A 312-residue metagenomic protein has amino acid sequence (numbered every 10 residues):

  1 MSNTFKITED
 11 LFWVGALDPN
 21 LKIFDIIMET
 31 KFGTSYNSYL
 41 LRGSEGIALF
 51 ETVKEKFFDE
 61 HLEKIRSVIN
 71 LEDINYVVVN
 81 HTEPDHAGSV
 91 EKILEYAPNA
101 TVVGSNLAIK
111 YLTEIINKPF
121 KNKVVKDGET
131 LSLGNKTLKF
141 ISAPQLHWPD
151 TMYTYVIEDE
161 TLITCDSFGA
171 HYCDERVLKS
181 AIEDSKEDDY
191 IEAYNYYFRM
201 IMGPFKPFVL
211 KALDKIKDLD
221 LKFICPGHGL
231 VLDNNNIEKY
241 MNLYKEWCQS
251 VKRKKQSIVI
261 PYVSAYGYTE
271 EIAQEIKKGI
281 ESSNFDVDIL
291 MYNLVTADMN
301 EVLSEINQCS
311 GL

Functional and structural regions predicted by a protein language model:
T4-S67, Y153-V156, E160-T164, I258 (+1 more regions): Conserved beta-strand hairpin/beta-sheet module of binuclear metal-dependent hydrolase folds, prominently
F5-E9, V103-T151, K211-L213: Metallo-beta-lactamase
L21, F57, T82-A87, I109-L112 (+3 more regions): Active-site environment of divalent metal-dependent phosphoester hydrolases
I47, T137-K139, P144-P226, L232-N235: Metallo-beta-lactamase
F50-T52, I74-T82, V102-N106, L162-C165 (+1 more regions): Active-site neighborhood of phospho(di)ester-bond hydrolases with catalytic His/Asp-centered motifs
K56-V103: Active-site metal-binding motif and surrounding structural segment of the metallo-beta-lactamase
N75, K222, N307-S310: Conserved acidic residues
N236-L312: N-terminal beta1-alpha1-beta2 submodule of the flavodoxin-like/Rossmannoid cofactor-binding fold
